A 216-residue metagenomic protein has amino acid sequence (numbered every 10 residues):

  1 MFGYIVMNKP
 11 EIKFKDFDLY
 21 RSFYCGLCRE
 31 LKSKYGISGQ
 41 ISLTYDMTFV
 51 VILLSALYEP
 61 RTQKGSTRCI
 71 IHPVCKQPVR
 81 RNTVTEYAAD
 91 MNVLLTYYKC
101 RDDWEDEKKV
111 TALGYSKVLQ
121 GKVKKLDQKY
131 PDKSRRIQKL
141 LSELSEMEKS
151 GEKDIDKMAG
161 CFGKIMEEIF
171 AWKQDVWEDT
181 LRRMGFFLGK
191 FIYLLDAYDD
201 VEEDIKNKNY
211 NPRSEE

Functional and structural regions predicted by a protein language model:
M1-R80, K129-E148, I155, A159-G160: Conserved N-terminal diphosphate/IPP-binding helix and adjacent helical/loop segment of trans-prenyltransferase domains
S42-R61, G65-R81, Y87-K117, T180-E203: Active-site alpha-helical segments that house and flank conserved acidic catalytic motifs for diphosphate chemistry
Y98-K109, Q128, D132, A171 (+1 more regions): Alpha-helix capping at helix-to-loop junctions
D102, L140, L144-M147, E168 (+1 more regions): Active-site helical microenvironments for divalent-metal-assisted chemistry
K108-E143: Long amphipathic alpha-helical segments that form oligomerization/scaffold cores
G151-I155, A159-L195: A mid-sequence, solvent-exposed acidic-amphipathic segment
V201-E202, N207-P212: Active/binding-pocket-proximal capping segment
E216: Conserved small/polar residues in nucleotide/adenosyl-binding loops
